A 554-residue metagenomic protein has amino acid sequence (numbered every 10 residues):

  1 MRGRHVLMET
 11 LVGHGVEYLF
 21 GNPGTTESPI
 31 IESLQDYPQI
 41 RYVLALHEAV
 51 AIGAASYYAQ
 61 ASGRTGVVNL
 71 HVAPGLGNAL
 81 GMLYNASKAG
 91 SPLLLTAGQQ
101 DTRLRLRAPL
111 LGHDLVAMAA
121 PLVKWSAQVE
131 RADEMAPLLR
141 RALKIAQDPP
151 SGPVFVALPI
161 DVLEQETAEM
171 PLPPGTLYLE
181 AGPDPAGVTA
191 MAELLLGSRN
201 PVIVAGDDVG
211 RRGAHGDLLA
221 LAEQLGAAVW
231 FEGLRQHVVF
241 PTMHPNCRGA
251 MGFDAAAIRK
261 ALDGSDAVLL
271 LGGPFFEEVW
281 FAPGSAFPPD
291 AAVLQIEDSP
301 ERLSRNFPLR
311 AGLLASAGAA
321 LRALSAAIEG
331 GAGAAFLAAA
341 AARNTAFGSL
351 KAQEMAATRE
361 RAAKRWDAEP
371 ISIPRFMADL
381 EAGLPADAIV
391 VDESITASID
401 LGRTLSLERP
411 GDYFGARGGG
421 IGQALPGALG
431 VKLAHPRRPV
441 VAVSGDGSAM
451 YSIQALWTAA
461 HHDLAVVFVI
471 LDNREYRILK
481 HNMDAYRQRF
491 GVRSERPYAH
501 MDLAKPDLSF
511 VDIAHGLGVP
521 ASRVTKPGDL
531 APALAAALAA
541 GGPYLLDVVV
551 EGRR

Functional and structural regions predicted by a protein language model:
M1, G24, R212, L219 (+8 more regions): Conserved structured core elements
M1-A335, G383-A386, A465-F468, Y486 (+2 more regions): N-terminal alpha/beta PP-like core and its mobile active-site loop of ThDP/TPP-dependent enzymes
R4-M8, V12-E17, N22-T25, I30-Y37 (+1 more regions): Active-site diphosphate/adenylate-binding microenvironment
T96, R105-L111, F253, R259 (+4 more regions): Thiamine diphosphate
Q128, A132, E180-A181, R365-P370 (+2 more regions): Short acidic-aromatic active-site loops that bind/stabilize oxyanions
D133, D290-S394, R493-Y498, G516 (+2 more regions): Phosphate/pyrophosphate-binding active-site segments
G206-R211, K364-R365, G445-G447: Conserved short loop/turn motifs at secondary-structure junctions
V279-A282, L324-A332, A338-A339, R343-T358 (+5 more regions): Hydrophobic, well-ordered secondary-structure segments that either form specific early membrane-associated helices used
